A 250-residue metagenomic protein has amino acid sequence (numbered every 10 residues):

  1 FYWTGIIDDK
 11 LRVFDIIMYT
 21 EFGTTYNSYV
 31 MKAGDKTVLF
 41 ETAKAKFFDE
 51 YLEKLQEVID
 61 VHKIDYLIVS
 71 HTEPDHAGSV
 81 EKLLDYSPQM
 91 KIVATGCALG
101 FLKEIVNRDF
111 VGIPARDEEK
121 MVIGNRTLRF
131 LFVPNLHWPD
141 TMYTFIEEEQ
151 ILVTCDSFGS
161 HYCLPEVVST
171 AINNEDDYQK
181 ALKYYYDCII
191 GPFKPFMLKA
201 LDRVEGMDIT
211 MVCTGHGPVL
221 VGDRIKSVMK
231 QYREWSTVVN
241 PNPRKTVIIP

Functional and structural regions predicted by a protein language model:
F1-E57, Y143-I146, Q150-T154, T246: Conserved beta-strand hairpin/beta-sheet module of binuclear metal-dependent hydrolase folds, prominently
L11, F47, T72-A77, L99-L102 (+3 more regions): Active-site environment of divalent metal-dependent phosphoester hydrolases
K36, K46-V93: Active-site metal-binding motif and surrounding structural segment of the metallo-beta-lactamase
T37, T127-T214, L220-V221: Metallo-beta-lactamase
F40-T42, K63-T72, I92-G96, L152-C155 (+1 more regions): Active-site neighborhood of phospho(di)ester-bond hydrolases with catalytic His/Asp-centered motifs
V93-T141, F193, K199-L201: Metallo-beta-lactamase
M211-N240: Terminal amphipathic helices with adjacent charged low-complexity linkers/tails
N240-T246: A short, charged/proline- and glycine-enriched loop that marks the coil->beta-strand transition at the N-terminal
